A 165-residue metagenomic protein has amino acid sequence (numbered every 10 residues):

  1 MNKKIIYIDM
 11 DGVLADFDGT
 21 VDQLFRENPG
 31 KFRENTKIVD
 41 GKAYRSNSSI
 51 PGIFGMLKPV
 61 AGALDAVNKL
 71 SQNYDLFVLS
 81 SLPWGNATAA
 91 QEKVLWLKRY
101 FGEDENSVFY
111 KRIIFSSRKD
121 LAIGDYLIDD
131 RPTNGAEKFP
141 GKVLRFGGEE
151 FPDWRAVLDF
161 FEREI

Functional and structural regions predicted by a protein language model:
M1-P51, K142, E150-P152: Active-site neighborhood of HAD-like aspartate-dependent phosphohydrolases
I5, V108-G135: Conserved Lys-Pro-Asp/Glu-containing loop-to-beta segment of HAD-superfamily phosphomonoesterases, centered on
A15-F17, Q23, V78, G85-A89 (+3 more regions): Short catalytic/ligand-binding loop motif for oxyanion handling, primarily in non-cytosolic enzymes, centered on
K58, A63-Q91, L97: Substrate-recognition element of Asp-dependent hydrolases with the DxDx(T/V) motif
A87-K119: Active-site donor-binding segments of glycosyltransferases and PAPS-dependent sulfotransferases
Y126-D159: Acidic, Mg2+-coordinating phosphoryl-transfer loop and its flanking beta/alpha structural elements, shared across
